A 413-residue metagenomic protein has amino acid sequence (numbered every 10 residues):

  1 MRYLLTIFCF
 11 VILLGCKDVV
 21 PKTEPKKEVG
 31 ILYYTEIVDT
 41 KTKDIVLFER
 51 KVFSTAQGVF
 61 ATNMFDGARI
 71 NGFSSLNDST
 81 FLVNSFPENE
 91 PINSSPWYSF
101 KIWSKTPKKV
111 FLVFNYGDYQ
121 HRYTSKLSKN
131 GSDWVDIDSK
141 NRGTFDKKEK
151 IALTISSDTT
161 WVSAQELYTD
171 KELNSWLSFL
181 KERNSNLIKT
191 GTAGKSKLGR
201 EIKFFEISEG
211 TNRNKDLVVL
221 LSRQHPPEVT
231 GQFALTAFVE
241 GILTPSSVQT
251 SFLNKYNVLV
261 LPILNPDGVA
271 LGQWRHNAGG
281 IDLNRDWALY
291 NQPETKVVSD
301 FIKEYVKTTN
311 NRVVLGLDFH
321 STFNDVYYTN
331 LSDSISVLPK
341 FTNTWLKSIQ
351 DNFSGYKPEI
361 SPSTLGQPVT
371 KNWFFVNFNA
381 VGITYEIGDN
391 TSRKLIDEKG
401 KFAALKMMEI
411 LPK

Functional and structural regions predicted by a protein language model:
Y3-L13: Sec-dependent N-terminal signal peptides
C16-S156: Extreme N-terminal flexible tails
S104, Y116, A164-E166, S208-E209 (+2 more regions): A mature extracytoplasmic/lumenal domain signature
K140-L187, G191: Extended acidic/polar, glycine-enriched regions that form or flank non-catalytic beta-rich accessory modules
K189-S208, N212-G355, E359, F375 (+1 more regions): Active-site/substrate-binding loop(s) of hydrolase catalytic cores
P362-V369: Small/polar glycine-rich anion-binding or flexible loop at a beta-alpha turn
T391-K413: His/Asp/Glu-rich mid-to-C-terminal helical/loop segments that flank catalytic regions of hydrolases
